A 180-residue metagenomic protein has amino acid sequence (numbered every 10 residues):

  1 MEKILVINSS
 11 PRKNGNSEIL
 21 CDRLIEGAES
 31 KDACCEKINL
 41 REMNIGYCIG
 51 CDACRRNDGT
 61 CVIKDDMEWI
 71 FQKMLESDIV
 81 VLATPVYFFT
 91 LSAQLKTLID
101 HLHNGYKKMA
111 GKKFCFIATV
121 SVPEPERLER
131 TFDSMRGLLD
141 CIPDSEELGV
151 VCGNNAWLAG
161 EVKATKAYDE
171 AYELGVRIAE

Functional and structural regions predicted by a protein language model:
M1-A83, F89-G105, E161-E180: N-terminal beta1-alpha1-beta2 submodule of the flavodoxin-like/Rossmannoid cofactor-binding fold
C34-I38, D144-G153: Short beta-strand elements in bilobed, periplasmic/extracellular small-molecule ligand-binding domains
T84, N154-N155: Residues that line or immediately flank small-molecule/substrate-binding pockets and catalytic motifs
V86-F88, S121-V122: Short glycine-rich anion-binding loops that position phosphate/pyrophosphate groups of nucleotides and phosphorylated
A93-Q94, Y106-V150: Short, glycine-/small-residue-rich phosphate/pyrophosphate-handling segment
T119, N155-E161: A short acidic, helix-capping loop that chelates divalent metal ions and anchors anionic groups
